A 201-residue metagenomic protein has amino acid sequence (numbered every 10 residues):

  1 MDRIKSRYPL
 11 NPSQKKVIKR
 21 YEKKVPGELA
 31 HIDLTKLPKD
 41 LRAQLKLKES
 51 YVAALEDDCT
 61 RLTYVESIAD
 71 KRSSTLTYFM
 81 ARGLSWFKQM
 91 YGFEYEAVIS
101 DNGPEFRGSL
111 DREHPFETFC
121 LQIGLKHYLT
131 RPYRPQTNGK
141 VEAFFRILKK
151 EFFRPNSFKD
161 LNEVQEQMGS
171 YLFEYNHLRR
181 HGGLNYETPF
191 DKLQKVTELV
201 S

Functional and structural regions predicted by a protein language model:
M1-E56, L62, Y78, R82: Mobile-element integrase/transposase regions, centering on the N-terminal DNA-binding/Zn-coordinating module
R7, Q14-K19, E28, I123-L125 (+1 more regions): C-terminal domain-tail junction helix/linker
L34, D58, D70, N102: Residues immediately flanking
A43, S67-I68, R107-R112: Short, solvent-exposed loop/turn segments at secondary-structure boundaries
K48, E66-F93: Active-site beta-loop-alpha junctions of metal-dependent nucleic acid enzymes, especially the RNase H-like/DDE
R61, V98-D101: Buried hydrophobic side chains on well-structured beta-strands
L62-E66, Y128-T130, R154: Short small-residue beta-strand/loop micro-motif enriched in glycine and branched aliphatics
S100-N102, F106-R107, E113-C120, H127-K149 (+2 more regions): RNase H-like two-metal-ion nuclease catalytic core shared by retroviral integrases and related mobile-element nucleases
